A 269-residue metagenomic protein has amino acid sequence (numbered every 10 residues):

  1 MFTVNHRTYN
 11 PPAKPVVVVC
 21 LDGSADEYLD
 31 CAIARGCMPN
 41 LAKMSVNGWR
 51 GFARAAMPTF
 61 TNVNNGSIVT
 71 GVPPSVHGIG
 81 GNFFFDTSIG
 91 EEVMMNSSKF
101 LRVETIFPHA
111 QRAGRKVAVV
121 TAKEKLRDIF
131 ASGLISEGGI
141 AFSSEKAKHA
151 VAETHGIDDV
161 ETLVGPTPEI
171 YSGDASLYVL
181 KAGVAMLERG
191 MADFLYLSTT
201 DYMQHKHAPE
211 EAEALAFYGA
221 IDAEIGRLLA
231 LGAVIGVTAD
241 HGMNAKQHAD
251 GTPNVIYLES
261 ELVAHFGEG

Functional and structural regions predicted by a protein language model:
M1-W49: Active-site-proximal N-terminal segment of extracellular/periplasmic enzymes that hydrolyze or transfer
V18, N40, A216-I256: Metal-dependent active-site segment of extracytoplasmic phospho-/sulfohydrolases and closely related
V18-C20, F194-S198, G236: Structural motif
S24, H207, H241-M243: Catalytic metal-binding/acid-base residues of hydrolase active sites
D30-G71, K116-A118: Short, structured active-site-proximal loop/turn typified by the sulfatase FGly-forming signature C/S-X-P-X-R
S45, Q111, L229-A230: Anion (oxyanion) recognition and catalysis
V69-A208: His/Asp/Glu-rich, glycine-adjacent segments that coordinate divalent cations and/or stabilize oxyanion chemistry on
V263-G269: Short, intrinsically disordered, charge-balanced linker/junction segments flanking boundaries in proteins
